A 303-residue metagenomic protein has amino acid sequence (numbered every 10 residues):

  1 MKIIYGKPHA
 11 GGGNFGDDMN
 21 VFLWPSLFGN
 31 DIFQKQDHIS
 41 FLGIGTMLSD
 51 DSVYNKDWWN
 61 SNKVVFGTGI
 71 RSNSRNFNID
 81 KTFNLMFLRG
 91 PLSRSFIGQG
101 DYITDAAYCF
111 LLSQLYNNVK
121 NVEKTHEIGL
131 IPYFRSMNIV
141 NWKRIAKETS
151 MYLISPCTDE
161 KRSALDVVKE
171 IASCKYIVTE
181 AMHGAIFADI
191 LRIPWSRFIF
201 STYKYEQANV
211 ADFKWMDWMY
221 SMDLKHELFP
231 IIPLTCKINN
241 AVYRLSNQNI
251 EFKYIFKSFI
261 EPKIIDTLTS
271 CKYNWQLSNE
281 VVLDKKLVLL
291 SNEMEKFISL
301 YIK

Functional and structural regions predicted by a protein language model:
M1-K303: Active-site anion-handling motifs in enzyme catalytic cores
